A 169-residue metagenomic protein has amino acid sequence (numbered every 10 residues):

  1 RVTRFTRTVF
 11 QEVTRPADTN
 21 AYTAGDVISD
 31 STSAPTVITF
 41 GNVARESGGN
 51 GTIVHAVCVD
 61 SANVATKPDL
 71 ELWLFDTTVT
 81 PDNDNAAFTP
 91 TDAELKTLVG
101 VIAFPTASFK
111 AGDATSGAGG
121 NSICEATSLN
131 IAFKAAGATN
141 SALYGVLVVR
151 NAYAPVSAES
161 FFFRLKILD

Functional and structural regions predicted by a protein language model:
V2-D169: Surface-exposed, low-hydrophobicity beta-strand/loop segments enriched in small/polar/acidic residues
